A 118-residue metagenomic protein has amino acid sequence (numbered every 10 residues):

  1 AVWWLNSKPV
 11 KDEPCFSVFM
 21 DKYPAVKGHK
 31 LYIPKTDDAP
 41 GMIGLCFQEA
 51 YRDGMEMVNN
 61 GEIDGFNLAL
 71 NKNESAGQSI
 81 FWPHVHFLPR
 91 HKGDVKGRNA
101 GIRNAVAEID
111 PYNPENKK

Functional and structural regions predicted by a protein language model:
A1-K118: HIT superfamily nucleotide-processing domains
